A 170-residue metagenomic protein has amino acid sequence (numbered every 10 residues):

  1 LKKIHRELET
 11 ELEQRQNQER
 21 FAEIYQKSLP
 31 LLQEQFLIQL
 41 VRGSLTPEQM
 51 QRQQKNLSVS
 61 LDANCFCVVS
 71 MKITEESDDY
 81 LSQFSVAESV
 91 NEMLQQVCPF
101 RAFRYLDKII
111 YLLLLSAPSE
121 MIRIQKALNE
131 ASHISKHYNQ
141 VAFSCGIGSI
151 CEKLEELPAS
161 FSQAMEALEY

Functional and structural regions predicted by a protein language model:
K2-R123, C151-E152, A159-E169: Interdomain helical linkers/hinges and coiled-coil/dimerization scaffolds that transmit conformational signals
R101-L106, H133-C145: Catalytic core regions of nucleotide second-messenger enzymes
R123-N139, M165: Alpha-helical scaffold within the catalytic cores of cyclic-nucleotide enzymes
V141-F143, I147-L154, Y170: Flexible, glycine/charge-rich interdomain/linker segments that couple and regulate nucleotide signaling catalytic cores
